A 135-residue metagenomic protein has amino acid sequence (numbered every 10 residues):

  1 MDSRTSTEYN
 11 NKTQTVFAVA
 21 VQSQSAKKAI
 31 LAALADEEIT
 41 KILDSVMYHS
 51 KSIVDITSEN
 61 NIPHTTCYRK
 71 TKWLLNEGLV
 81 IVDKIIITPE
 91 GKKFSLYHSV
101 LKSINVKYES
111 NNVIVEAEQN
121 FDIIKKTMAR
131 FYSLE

Functional and structural regions predicted by a protein language model:
M1-I30, I87-T88: N-terminal leader segment of winged-helix/HTH proteins
A18-S25, L43, I53-D55, T66: Hydrophobic, well-ordered secondary-structure scaffolds
K27-D36, S52, D83-Y108: Short, cationic-aromatic polyanion-contact patches
A29-I62: N-terminal helix-turn-helix DNA-binding core of bacterial DNA-binding proteins
I56, C67-L74: Basic amphipathic alpha-helical segments that dock to polyanions
L101-E135: Amphipathic alpha-helical dimerization/coiled-coil segments that flank or bridge DNA-binding/regulatory modules
